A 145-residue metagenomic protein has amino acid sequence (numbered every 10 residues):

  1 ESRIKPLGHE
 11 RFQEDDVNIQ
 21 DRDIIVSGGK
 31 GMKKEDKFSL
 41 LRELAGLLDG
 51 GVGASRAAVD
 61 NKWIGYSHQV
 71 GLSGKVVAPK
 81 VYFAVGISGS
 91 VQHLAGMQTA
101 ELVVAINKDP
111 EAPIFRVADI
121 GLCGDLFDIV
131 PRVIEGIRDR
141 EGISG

Functional and structural regions predicted by a protein language model:
E1-G145: N-terminal glycine-rich FAD/FM-binding segment characteristic of electron-transfer flavoproteins
